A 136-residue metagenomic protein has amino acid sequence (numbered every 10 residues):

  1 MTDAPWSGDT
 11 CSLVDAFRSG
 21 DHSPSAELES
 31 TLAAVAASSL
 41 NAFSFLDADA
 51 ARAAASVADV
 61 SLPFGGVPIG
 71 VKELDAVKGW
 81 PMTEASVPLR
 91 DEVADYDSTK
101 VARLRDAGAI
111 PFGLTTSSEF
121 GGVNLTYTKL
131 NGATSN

Functional and structural regions predicted by a protein language model:
M1-D49: An N-terminal boundary/leader segment
P5-W6, V60-V67: Flexible N-terminal pre-Rossmann segment of NAD(P)-dependent oxidoreductases
S12-L13, A58, K100, N124: Residues within well-ordered alpha-helices
G20, S61, D97: Glycine-rich loop-to-alpha-helix module at the N-terminal edge of alpha/beta enzyme cores
A34, S38, A54, A107: Short alpha-helical functional segments enriched in proximate histidine and acidic residues
D49-S56, G108-A109, S118: Long amphipathic alpha-helix in the N-terminal Rossmann-like dinucleotide-binding domain of NAD(P)-dependent
S56-A58, P88: Conserved amphipathic alpha-helix within the SDR
F64-N136: Short glycine/serine-rich loop/turn segments
